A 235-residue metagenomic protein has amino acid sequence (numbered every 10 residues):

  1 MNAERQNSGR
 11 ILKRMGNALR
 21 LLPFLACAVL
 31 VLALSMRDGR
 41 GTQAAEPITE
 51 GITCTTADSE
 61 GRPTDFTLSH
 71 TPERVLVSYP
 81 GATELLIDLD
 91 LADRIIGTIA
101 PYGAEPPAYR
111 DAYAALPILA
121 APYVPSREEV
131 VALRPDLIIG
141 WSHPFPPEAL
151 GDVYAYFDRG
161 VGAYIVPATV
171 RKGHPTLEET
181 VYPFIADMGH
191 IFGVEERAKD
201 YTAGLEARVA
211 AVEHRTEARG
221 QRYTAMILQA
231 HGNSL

Functional and structural regions predicted by a protein language model:
M1-K13: N-terminal Lys/Arg-rich, disordered targeting/topogenic segments
R10-E84, H190-L228: Bacterial Sec-exported substrate-binding components of ABC uptake systems
T55-F66, L133-I138, I165-T169, A186: Acidic/histidine-rich, surface-exposed loop or edge segments in extracytoplasmic proteins
S59, A100, Y123, A168 (+1 more regions): Residues that form or immediately flank small-molecule/cofactor binding pockets and catalytic motifs
L68-H70, D111, V131-A132, Y156-D158 (+1 more regions): Extracellular/periplasmic catalytic domains that process cell-envelope and extracellular macromolecules
R74-L133, L137-H143: A short, structured surface patch at a secondary-structure boundary
P117, S142-P144, P175, S234-L235: Residue-level marker of alpha-helix boundaries and capping positions
L137, E148, D152-S234: Extracytoplasmic substrate-binding proteins
